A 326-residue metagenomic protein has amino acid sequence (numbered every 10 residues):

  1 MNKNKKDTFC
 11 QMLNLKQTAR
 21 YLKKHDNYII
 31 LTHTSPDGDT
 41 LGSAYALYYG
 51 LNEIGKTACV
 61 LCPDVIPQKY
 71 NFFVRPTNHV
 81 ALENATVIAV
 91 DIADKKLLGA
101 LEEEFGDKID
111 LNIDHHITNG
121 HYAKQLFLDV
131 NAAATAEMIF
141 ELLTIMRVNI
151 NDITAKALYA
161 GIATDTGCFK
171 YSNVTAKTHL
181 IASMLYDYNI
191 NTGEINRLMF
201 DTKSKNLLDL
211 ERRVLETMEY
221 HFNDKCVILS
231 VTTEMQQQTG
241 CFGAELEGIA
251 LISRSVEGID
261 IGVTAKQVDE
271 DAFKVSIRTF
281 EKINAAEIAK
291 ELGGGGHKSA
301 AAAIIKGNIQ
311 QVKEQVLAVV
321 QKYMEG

Functional and structural regions predicted by a protein language model:
N2-K69, V80-A85, T164-G326: Hydrophobic helix-and-loop "lid/oligomerization" segment in the mid-to-C-terminal part of catalytic domains
K3-K16, E102-L111, N131-I139: An acidic intrinsically disordered interaction segment
L47-Y48, E104-D107, L128-D129, L180: Glycine-rich, phosphate-binding/catalytic loops in enzymes
L61, I88, I109-I113, Q125-L128 (+2 more regions): Hydrophobic/aromatic beta-strand patches that form the interior of the parallel beta-sheet core in alpha/beta enzyme
N71-Q125: Active-site cofactor/cluster-binding pocket
P76-H79, L128-N131, F280-E281: Short, hinge-like loop/turn segments at secondary-structure boundaries
H116-I181: Short alpha-helices
